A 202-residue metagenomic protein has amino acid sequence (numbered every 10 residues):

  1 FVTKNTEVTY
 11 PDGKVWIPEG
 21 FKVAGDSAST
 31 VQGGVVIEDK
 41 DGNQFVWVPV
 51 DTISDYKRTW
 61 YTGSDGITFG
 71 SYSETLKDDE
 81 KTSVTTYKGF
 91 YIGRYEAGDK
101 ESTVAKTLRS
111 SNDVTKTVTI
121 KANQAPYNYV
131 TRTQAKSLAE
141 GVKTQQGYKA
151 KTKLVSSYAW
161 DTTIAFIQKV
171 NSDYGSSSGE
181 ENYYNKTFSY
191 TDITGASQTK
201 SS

Functional and structural regions predicted by a protein language model:
F1-Y56, T152: GGW-centered surface loops in extracellular recognition modules
G13, F21-K22, A28-I37, Y61-T82: Non-catalytic architectural context of zinc metalloproteases
D41-N43, S64-S202: Short aromatic-cysteine micro-motif
